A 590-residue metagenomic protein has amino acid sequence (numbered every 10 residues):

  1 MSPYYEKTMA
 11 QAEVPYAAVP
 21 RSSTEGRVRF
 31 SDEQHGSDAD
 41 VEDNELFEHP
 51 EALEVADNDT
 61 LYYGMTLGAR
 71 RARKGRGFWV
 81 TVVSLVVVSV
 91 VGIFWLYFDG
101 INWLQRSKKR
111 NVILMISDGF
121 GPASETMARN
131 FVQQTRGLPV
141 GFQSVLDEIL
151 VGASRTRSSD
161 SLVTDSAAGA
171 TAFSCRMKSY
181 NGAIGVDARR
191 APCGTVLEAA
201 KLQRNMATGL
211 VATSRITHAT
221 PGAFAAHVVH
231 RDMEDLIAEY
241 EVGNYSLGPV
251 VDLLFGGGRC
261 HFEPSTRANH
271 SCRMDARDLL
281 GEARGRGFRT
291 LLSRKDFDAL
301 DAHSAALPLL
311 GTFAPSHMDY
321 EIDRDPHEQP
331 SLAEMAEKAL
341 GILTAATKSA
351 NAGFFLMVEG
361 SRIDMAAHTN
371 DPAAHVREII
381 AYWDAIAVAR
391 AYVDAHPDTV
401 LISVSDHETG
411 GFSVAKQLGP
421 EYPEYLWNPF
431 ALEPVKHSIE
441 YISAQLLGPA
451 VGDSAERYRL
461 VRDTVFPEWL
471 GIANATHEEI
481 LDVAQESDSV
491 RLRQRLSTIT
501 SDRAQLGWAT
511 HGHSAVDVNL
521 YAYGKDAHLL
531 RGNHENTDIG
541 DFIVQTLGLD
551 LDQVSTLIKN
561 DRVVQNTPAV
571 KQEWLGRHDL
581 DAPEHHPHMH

Functional and structural regions predicted by a protein language model:
M1-Y62: Intrinsically disordered, low-complexity terminal tails of fungal membrane proteins
A12, V19, F30, I101-N102 (+1 more regions): M14 metallocarboxypeptidase catalytic domain recognition
F30, D99-W103, I342, A395: Structural core of flavin- and non-heme-iron oxidoreductases, emphasizing the beta-strand/alpha-helix scaffold
F47, G92, R110-N111, F120-T126 (+3 more regions): A post-motif C-terminal structural segment
N58-A72: Juxtamembrane low-complexity tails/linkers enriched in Ser/Thr-Pro and polybasic
R71-R106: Alpha-helical transmembrane segments in eukaryotic/viral proteins
R106-M127, F173-S174, K178-N181, D187 (+2 more regions): Mobile, glycine-rich extracellular loop/lid and propeptide segments that shape or gate substrate/ligand access
P192-G194, M365-A366: Short glycine/serine/threonine-rich phosphate/pyrophosphate-binding segments that cradle anionic phosphate groups
